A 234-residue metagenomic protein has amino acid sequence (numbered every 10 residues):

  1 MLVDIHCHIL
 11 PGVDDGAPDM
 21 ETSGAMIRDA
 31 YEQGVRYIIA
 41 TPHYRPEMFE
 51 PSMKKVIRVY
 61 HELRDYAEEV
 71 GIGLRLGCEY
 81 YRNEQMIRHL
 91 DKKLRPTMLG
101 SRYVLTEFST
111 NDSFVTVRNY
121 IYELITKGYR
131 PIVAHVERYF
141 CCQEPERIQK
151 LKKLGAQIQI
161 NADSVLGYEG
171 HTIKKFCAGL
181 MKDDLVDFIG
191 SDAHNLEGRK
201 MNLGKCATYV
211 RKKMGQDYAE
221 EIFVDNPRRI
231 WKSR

Functional and structural regions predicted by a protein language model:
M1-G71: An N-terminally biased module of ancient metal coordination in phosphate/nucleic-acid-related enzymes
V3-I5, I38-T41, R75-E79, I132-A134 (+2 more regions): Active-site neighborhood of phospho(di)ester-bond hydrolases with catalytic His/Asp-centered motifs
I9-M20, V104-D112, V165: Active-site mouth loops of central-metabolism enzymes
Y31, I125, M181-K182: Non-catalytic positions within long, well-ordered alpha-helices that form the structural scaffold/packing of enzyme
R45-M48, Y81-N83, R138-C142, V165-Y168 (+1 more regions): Active-site environment of divalent metal-dependent phosphoester hydrolases
E50-Q159: Extended substrate/RNA-proximal surfaces in nucleic-acid metabolism proteins
L185-M201: Short acidic/histidine-rich active-site segments
L203, T208-R234: Mid-to-C-terminal alpha-helical segments outside catalytic/metal-binding sites
